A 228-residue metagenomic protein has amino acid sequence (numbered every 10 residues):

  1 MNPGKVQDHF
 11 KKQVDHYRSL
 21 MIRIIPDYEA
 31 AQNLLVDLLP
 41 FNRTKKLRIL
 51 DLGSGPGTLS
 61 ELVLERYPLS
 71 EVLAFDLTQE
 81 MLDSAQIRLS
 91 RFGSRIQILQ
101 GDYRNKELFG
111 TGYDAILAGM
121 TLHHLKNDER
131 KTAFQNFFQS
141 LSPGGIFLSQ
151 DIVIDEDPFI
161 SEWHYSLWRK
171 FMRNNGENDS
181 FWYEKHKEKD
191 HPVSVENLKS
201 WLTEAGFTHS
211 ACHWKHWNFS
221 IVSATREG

Functional and structural regions predicted by a protein language model:
M1-N42: Conserved class I S-adenosyl-L-methionine
L50, T58-N105: Class I SAM-dependent methyltransferase SAM/SAH-binding core
G55: Conserved glycine-rich SAM-binding loop
L108-I116: A short acidic, Gly/Pro-enriched loop at the edge of an enzyme's catalytic core that lines a small-molecule cofactor
A118-L122, Q150: Residues lining the SAM
K131-P143: A short glycine-rich, Lys/Arg-flanked "PGG" loop and its adjoining helix->strand segment in the class I
Q150-E204: C-terminal alpha-helical "lid/dimerization" subdomain adjacent to the S-adenosyl-L-methionine
T208-G228: Core SAM-dependent methyltransferase catalytic element
